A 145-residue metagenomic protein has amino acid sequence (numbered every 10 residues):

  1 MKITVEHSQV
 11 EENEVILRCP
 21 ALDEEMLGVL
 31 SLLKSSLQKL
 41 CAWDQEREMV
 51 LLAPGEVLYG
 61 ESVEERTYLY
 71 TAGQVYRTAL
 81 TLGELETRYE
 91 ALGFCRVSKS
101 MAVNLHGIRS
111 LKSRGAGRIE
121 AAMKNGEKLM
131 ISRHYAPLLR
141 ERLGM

Functional and structural regions predicted by a protein language model:
M1-L27: N-terminal regulatory/sensing modules of transcriptional regulators
L27-K124, K128: Conserved binding/recognition cores within well-folded domains
E141-M145: Short hydrophobic/aromatic patches at helix-to-coil boundaries
